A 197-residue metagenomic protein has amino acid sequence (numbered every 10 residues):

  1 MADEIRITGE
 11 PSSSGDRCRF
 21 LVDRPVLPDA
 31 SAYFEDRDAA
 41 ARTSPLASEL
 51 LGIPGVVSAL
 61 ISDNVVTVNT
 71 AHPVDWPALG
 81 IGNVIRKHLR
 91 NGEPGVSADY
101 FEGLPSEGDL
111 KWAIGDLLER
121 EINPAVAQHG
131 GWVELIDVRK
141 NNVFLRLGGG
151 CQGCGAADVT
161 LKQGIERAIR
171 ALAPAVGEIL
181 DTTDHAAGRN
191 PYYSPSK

Functional and structural regions predicted by a protein language model:
M1-K197: Domain-level signature for proteins that mediate thiol-based redox and metal-cofactor handling
